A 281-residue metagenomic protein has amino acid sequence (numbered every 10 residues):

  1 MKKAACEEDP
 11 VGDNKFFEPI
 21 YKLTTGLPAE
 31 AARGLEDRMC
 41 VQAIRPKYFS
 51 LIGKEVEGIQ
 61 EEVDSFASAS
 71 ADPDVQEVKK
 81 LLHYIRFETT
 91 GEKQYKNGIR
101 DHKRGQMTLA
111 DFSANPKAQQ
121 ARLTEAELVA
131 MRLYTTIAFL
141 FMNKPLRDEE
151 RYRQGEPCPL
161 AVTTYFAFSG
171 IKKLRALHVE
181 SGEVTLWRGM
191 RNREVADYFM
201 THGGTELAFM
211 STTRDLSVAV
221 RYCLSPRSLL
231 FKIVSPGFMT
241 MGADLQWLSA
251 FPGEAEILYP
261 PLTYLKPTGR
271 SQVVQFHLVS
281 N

Functional and structural regions predicted by a protein language model:
M1-V56, S65, A69-D72, L81 (+1 more regions): Conserved NAD+-utilizing ADP-ribose enzyme module
E18, T25, R38-M239, A243-L245: Internal glycine-rich, Lys/Arg-flanked active-site/core loops of soluble domains
